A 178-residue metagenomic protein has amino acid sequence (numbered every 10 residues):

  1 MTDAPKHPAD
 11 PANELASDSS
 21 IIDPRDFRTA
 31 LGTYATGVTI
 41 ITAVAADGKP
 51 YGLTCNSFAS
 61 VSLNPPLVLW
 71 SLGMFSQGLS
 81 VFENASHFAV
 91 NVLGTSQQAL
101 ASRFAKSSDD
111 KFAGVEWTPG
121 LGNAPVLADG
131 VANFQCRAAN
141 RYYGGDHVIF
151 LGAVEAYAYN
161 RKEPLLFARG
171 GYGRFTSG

Functional and structural regions predicted by a protein language model:
T2-G178: Basic, polyanion-binding surface patches
